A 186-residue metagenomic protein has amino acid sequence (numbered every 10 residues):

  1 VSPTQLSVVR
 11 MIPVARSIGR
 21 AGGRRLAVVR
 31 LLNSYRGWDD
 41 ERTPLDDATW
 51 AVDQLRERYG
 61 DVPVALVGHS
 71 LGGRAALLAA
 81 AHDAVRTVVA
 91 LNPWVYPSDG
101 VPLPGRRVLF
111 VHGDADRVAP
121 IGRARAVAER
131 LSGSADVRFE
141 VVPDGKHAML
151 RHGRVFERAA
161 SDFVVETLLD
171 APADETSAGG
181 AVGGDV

Functional and structural regions predicted by a protein language model:
V1-G23: Short, surface-exposed "cap/lid" segments of acyl-processing enzymes
W38-R58: Alpha/beta-hydrolase active-site loop
V67-A76: Gly/Ala-rich beta-loop-alpha elbow adjacent to hydrolase catalytic centers
A90-P97, G145: Active-site nucleophile loop of the alpha/beta-hydrolase fold
P104, L109-D116: Short beta-strand/loop motif that positions the catalytic acidic residue of the alpha/beta-hydrolase fold
P120-R130: Short alpha-helix in the alpha/beta-hydrolase fold that links the catalytic acid
S132-V186: C-terminal catalytic histidine-bearing segment of alpha/beta-hydrolase fold enzymes
